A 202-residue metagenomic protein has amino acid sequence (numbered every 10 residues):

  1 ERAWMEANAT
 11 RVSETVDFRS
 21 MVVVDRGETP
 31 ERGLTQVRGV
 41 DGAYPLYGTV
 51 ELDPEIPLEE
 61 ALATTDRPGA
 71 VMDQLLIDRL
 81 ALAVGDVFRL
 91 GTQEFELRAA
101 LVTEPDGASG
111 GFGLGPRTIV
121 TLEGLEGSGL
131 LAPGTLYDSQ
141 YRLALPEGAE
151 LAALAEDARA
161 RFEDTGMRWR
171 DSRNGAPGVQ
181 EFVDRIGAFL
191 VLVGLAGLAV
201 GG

Functional and structural regions predicted by a protein language model:
E1-A199: Membrane transport/envelope proteins' first extracytoplasmic loop
